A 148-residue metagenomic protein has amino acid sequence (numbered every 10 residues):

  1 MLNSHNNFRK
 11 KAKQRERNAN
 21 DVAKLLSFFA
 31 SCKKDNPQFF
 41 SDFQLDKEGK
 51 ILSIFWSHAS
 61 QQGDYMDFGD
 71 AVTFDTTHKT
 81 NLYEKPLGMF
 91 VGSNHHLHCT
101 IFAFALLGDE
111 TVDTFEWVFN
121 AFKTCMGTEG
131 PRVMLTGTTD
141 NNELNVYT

Functional and structural regions predicted by a protein language model:
M1-T148: DNA-binding interface regions
